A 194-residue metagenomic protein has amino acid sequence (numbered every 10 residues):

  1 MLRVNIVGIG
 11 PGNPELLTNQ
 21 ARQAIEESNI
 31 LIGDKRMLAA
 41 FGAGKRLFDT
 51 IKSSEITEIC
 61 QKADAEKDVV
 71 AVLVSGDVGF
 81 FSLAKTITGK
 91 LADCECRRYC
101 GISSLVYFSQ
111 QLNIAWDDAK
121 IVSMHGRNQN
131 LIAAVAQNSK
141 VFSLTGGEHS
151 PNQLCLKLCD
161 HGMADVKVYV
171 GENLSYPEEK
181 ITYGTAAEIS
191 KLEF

Functional and structural regions predicted by a protein language model:
M1-I102, V106-Y107, G126-N130: Class I S-adenosyl-L-methionine
L2-I6, D68-V70, N138-F194: A contiguous loop/helix-start segment that scaffolds small-molecule binding in enzyme catalytic cores
Q23-A24, A65, L112-A115, I132-Q137 (+2 more regions): Solvent-exposed alpha-helices and their adjacent loops that cap or buttress functional pockets in soluble metabolic
I30-G33, I114-D117, C159-A164, N173: Generic secondary-structure signature for well-ordered alpha-helical cores
L47, C96, A119-I121, V168: Generic structural signal for residues in well-ordered beta-strands
D49, N113-D117, T185-E188: Short, hinge-like loop/turn segments at secondary-structure boundaries
T86-C94, L112-D118, D160: A glycine- and small-aliphatic-rich helix-loop capping segment at beta-alpha/alpha-beta transitions that lines
S104, S109-S139, G146: Short, glycine-/small-residue-rich phosphate/pyrophosphate-handling segment
